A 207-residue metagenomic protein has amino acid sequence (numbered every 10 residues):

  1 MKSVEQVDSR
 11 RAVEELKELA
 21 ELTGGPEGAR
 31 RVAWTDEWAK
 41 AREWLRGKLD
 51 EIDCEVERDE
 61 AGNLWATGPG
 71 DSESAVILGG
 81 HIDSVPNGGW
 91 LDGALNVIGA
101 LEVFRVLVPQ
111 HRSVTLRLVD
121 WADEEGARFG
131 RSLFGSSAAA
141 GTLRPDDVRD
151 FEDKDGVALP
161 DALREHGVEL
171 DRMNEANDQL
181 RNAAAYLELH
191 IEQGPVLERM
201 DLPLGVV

Functional and structural regions predicted by a protein language model:
K2-T35: N-terminal capping segment at the start of a domain
G25-P69: A non-catalytic alpha/beta surface segment that caps or lines the substrate-entry region of metallo-dependent hydrolase
K48, I52, E60, L64-L95 (+1 more regions): Catalytic-core environment of secreted peptidases
G70-S72, P109-R112, N177-N182: Solvent-exposed alpha-helices and their adjacent loops that cap or buttress functional pockets in soluble metabolic
S74, H81-V85, R105, G141-D146: Glycine-/small-residue-rich beta-strand-loop submotif within the FAD-binding core of flavoenzymes
L78, G88-E125: Alpha-helical metal-binding/catalytic segments enriched in His/Glu/Asp
D123-E124, R128-V207: Midchain, well-structured core segments that form catalytic/ion-binding scaffolds
